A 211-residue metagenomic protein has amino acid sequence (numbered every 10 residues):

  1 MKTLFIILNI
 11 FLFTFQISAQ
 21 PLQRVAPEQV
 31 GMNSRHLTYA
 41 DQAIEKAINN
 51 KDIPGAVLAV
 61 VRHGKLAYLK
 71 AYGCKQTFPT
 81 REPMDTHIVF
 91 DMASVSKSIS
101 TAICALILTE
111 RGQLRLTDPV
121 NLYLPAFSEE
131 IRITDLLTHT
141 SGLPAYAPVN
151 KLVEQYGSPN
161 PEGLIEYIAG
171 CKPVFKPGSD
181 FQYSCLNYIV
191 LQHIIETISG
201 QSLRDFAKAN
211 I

Functional and structural regions predicted by a protein language model:
M1-P21: Bacterial Sec-dependent N-terminal signal peptides
S18-Q42: Sec-dependent signal peptide cleavage junction
L22-Q23, R35, E45, C74-C185 (+1 more regions): Active-site-proximal loop and beta-strand segments within enzyme catalytic domains
I48-E82, L116: A short, well-structured edge-of-sheet supersecondary motif
L108, Q192-T197: Well-ordered alpha-helical scaffold segments within catalytic/enzyme domains
